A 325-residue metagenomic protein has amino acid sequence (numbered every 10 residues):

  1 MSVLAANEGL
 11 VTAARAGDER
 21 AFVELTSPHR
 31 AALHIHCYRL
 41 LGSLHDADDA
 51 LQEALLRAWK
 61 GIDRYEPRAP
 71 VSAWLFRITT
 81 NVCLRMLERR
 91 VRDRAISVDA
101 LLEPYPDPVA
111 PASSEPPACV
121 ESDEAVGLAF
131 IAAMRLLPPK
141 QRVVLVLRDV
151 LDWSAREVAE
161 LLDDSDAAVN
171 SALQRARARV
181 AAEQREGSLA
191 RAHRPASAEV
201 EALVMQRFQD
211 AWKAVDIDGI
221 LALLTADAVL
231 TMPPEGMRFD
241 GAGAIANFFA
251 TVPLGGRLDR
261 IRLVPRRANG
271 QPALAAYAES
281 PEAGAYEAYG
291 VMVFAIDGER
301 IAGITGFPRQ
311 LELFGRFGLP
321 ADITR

Functional and structural regions predicted by a protein language model:
L4-N7, D93-C119, L189: Internal acidic/polar
L10, S27, H34, L44-G61 (+1 more regions): Conserved RNAP core-binding helix
V11-I35: A short, charge-rich alpha-helical start-of-domain segment used by transcription regulators
A14, A133, R148-D149: Short helix-to-turn junction characteristic of helix-turn-helix DNA-binding domains, especially the helix
R15-A16, R39-L44, E53-S72, E88-R92 (+1 more regions): Sigma70-family region 2
R20, A31, H45, L56 (+6 more regions): C-terminal and inter-domain tail/linker signature
S27, Y38, R148-V150: Short amphipathic helical patch at the helix-1/turn junction of helix-turn-helix
D63-P67, T80-V98, A182: Arg/Lys-rich amphipathic alpha helix in sigma70-family domain 2
